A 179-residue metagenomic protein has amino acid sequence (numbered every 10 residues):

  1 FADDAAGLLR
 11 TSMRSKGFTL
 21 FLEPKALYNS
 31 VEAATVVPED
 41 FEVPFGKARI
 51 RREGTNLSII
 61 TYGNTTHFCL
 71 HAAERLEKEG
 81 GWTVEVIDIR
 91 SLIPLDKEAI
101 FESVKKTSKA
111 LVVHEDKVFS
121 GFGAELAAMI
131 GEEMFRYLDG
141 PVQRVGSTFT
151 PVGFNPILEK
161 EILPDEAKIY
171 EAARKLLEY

Functional and structural regions predicted by a protein language model:
F1-S15: Conserved thiamine diphosphate
K16-G17, S108: Residue-level detector of structured alpha->beta connecting loops
G17-F18, P141: A generic secondary-structure signal marking the coil-to-beta-strand transition
K25-Y179: Thiamine diphosphate
